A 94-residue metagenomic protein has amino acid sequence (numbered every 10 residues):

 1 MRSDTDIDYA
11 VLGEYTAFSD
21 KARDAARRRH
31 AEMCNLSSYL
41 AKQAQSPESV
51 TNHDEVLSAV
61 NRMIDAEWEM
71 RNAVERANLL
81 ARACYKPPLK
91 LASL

Functional and structural regions predicted by a protein language model:
R2-A31, V60: Short, charge/polar-rich alpha-helical segments
D4, H30-A31, I64, N78 (+1 more regions): Small/flexible residues
T5, R28-V60: Short E/K-rich amphipathic alpha-helical oligomerization segments
I7, V11, R71-L94: Long amphipathic alpha-helical coiled-coil segments
G13, C34-S37, A41, S58 (+2 more regions): Compositionally biased amphipathic helical and low-complexity segments enriched in hydrophobic
A25-A26, V56-C84: Amphipathic alpha-helical coiled-coil segments
